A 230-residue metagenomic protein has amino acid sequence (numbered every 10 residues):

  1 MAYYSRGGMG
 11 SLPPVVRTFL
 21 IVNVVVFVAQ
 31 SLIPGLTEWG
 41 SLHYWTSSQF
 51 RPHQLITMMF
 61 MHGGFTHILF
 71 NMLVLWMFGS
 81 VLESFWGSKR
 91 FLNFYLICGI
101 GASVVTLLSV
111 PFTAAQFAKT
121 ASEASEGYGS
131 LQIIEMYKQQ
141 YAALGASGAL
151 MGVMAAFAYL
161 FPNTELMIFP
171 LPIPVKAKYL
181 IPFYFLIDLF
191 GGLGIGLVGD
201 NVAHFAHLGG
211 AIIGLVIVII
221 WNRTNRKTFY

Functional and structural regions predicted by a protein language model:
M1-Y230: A detector for small-residue-rich transmembrane helices and their helix-helix packing motifs
